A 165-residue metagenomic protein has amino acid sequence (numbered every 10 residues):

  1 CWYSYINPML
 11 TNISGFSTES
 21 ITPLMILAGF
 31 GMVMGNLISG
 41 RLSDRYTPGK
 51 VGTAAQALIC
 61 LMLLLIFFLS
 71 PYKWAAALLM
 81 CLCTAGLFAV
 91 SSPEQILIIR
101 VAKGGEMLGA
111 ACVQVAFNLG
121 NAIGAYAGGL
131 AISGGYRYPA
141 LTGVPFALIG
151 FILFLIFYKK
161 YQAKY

Functional and structural regions predicted by a protein language model:
C1-I26, F30: Extracytoplasmic gate region of multi-pass secondary transporters
L10-T11, L42-S43, A127-G135: Interfacial helix-cap and linker-helix signal at transmembrane-aqueous boundaries of multi-pass secondary transporters
S17, L130-I149: A membrane-interface helix-boundary motif in multi-pass transporters
G29-L37, N121-A122: Residue-level signature of mid-helix packing/kink "hotspots" within the transmembrane helices of 12-pass Major
G35-P48, I132: Helix-to-loop junctions at the C-terminal end of transmembrane segments in multipass secondary transporters
G49-E94: C-terminal transmembrane helical hairpin of 12-TM major facilitator-type secondary transporters
L97-M107: Paired intracellular helix-loop junctions of major facilitator superfamily
V144-Y165: Multi-pass alpha-helical transporter architecture, strongest for 12-TM Major Facilitator/SLC carriers used
